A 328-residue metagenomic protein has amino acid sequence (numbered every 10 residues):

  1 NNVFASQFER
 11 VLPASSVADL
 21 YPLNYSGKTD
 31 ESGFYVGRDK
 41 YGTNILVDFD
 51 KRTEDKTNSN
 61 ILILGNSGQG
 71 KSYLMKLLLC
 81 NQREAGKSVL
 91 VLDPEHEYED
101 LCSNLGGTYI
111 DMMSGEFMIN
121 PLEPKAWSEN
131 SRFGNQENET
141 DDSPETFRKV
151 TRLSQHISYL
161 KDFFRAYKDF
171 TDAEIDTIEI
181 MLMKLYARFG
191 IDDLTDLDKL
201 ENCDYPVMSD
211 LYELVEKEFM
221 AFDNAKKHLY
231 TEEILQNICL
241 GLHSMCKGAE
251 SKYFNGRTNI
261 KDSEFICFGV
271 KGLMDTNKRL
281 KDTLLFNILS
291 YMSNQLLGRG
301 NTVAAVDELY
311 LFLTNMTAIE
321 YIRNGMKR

Functional and structural regions predicted by a protein language model:
A5-I45, K51, P94-G107, M112 (+1 more regions): P-loop NTPase motor domains
N58: Short coil/loop residues immediately preceding or within conserved phosphate-binding loops of NTP-utilizing enzyme
I63: Hydrophobic anchor at the beta1->P-loop junction of P-loop NTPases
G68: Walker A (P-loop) phosphate-binding loop of P-loop NTPases
K71: Conserved lysine of the Walker
L74: Hydrophobic positions on the alpha1 helix immediately C-terminal to the Walker A/P-loop
C80-L90, L105: Post-Walker A helix-loop "phosphate-sensing" segment adjacent to the P-loop in P-loop NTPases
